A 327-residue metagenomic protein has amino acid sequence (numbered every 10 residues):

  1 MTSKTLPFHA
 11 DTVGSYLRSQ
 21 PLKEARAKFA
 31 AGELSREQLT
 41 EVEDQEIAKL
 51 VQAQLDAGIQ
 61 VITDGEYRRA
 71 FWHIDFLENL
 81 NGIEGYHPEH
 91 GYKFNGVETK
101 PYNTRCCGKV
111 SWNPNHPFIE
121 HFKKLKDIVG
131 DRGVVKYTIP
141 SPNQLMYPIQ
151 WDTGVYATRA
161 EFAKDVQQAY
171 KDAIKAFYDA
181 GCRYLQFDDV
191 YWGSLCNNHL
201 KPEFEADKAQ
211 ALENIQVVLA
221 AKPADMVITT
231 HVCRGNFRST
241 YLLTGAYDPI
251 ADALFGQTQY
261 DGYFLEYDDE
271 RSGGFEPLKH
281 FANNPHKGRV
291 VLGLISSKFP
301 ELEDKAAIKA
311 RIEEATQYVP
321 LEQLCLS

Functional and structural regions predicted by a protein language model:
M1-S327: Domain-level signal for soluble alpha/beta catalytic cores
